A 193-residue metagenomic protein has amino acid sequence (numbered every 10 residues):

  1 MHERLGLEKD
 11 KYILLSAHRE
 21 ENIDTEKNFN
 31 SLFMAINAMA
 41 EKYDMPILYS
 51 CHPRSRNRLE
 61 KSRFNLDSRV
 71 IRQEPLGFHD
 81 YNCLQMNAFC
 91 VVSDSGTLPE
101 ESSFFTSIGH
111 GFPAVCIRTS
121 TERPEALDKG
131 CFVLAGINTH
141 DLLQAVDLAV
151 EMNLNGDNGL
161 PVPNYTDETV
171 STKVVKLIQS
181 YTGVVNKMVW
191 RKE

Functional and structural regions predicted by a protein language model:
M1-C51, S55-E193: Nucleotide-activated sugar donor-binding and catalytic core shared by glycosyltransferases and related lipid-linked
